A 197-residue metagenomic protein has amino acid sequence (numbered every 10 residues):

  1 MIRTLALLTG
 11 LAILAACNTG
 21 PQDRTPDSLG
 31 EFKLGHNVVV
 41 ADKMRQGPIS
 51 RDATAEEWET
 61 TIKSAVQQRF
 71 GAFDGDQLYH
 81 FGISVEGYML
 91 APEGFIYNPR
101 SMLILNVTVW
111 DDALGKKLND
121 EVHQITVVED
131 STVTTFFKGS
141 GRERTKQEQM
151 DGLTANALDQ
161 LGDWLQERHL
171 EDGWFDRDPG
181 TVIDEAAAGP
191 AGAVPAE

Functional and structural regions predicted by a protein language model:
M1-T19: Sec-dependent bacterial lipoprotein signal peptides
C17-W58, L170-E197: A structural "domain/chain start" motif
T19-F32, A113-V133, G162-G173: Short secondary-structure transition/capping segments
P26-S84, L114, Q160-W164: N-terminal segment of the mature soluble domain
L34-V38, M89-F95, T126-K146, G173-D184: A short, terminal or domain-edge coil/loop segment
M44-D52, K116-Q160: Short secondary-structure boundary motifs at beta->alpha junctions and helix caps
F73-E121, D130-E143: Surface-exposed short loop/turn segments
F137-E197: C-terminal/domain-edge helix-coil "capping" segments
